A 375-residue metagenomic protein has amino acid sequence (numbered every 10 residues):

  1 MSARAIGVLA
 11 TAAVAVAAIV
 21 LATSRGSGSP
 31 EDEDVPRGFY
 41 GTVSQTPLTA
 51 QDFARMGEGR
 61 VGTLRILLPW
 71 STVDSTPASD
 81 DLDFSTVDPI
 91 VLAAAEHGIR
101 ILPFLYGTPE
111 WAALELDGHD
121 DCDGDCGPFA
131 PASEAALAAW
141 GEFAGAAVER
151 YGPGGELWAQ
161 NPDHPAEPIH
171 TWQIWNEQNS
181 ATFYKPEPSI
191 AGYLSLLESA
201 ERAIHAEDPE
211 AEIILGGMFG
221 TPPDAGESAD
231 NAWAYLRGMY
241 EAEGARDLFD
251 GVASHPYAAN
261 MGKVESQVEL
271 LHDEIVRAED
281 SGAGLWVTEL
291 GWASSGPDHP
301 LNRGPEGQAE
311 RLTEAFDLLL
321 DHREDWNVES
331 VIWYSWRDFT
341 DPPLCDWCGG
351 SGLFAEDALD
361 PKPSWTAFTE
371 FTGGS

Functional and structural regions predicted by a protein language model:
M1-T11, A22: N-terminal Sec-pathway targeting helices
L21-S29: Hydrophobic single-pass membrane-insertion segments
S29-P69: Boundary/entry segment of secreted carbohydrate-active catalytic domains
G38-S44, G62-I66, I101-L105, H170-I174 (+4 more regions): Hydrophobic faces of well-ordered beta-strands that scaffold small-molecule active sites in alpha/beta enzyme cores
G41-A54, S71-S85, W111-A112, N179-F183 (+4 more regions): Acidic-and-aromatic substrate-binding clefts and catalytic sites of carbohydrate-active enzymes
A50, G141-H170, P188-A309, T313 (+3 more regions): Noncatalytic carbohydrate-binding groove/subsite architecture in carbohydrate-active enzymes
G59-S228, G244-A245: Substrate-binding cleft and catalytic face of glycoside hydrolase catalytic domains, especially the flexible beta-alpha
A112, P168, Q173, Q178 (+2 more regions): Aromatic-rich peripheral "rim/lid" segments of glycoside hydrolase catalytic domains that contact and position glycan
